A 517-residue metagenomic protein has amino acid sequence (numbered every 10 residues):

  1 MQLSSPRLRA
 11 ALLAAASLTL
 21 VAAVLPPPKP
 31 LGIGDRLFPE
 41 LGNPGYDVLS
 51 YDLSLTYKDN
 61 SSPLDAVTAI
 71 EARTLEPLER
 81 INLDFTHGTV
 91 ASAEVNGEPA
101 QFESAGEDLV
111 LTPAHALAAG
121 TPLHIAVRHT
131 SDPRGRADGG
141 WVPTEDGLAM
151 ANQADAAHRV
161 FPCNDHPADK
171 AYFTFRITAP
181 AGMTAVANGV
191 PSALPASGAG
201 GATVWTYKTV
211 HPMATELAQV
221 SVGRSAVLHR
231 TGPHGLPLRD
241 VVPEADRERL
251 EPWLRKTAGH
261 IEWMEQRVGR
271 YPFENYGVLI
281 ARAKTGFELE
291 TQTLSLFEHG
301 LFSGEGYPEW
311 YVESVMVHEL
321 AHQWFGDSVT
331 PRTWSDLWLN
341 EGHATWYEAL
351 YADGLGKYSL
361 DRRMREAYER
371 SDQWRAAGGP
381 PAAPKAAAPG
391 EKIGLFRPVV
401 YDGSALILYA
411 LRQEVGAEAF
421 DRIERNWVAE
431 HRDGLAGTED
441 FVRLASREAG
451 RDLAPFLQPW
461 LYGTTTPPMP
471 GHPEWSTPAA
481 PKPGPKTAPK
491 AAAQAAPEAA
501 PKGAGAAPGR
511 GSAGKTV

Functional and structural regions predicted by a protein language model:
Q2-D65, R73, P143-D146, C163 (+2 more regions): N-terminal, polar/Ser/Thr-rich
N60, E430-V517: Beta/coil-rich, acidic/histidine-enriched accessory regions frequently appended to metallopeptidases
A66, H166-V317: Hydrophobic helix-coil surface modules that form long, contiguous segments used for peptide/substrate interaction
V67-G88, C163-N164, F173-P180, E439: Surface-exposed beta-strand/loop patches in extracellular or lumenal glycoproteins
F85-T144, A199-G200: A surface-exposed beta-strand-loop module
A119, H129-T174, S225: Glycine/proline-rich low-complexity spacer/linker segments in large multi-domain proteins
A168, E274, L296-E366, E424: Zinc-dependent metallopeptidase catalytic helix centered on the HExxH motif and its immediate flanking segment
E341-E414, Q458-G463, P467-P478: Acidic/His/Gly-enriched intrinsically disordered linker/tail segments that often contain short helix/coil "MoRF-like"
